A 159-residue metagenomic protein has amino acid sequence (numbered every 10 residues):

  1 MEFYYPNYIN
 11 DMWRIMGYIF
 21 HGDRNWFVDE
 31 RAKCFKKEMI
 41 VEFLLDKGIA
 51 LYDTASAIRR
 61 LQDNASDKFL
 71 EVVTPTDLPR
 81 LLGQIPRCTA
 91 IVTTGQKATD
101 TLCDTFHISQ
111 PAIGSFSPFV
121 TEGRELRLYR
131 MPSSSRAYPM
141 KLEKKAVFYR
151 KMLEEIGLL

Functional and structural regions predicted by a protein language model:
E2-L70: Short, surface-exposed acidic-centric catalytic microdomains
P6-Y8, I15, Q62-P79, D104-L159: C-terminal capping/extension of enzyme domains
R24-N25, T89-A90, Q110: Secondary-structure boundary/capping signal
V28, M39-V41, V72-V73, V92 (+2 more regions): Extended aliphatic helical segments
K33-E38, C103-S109: Short, mixed-charge, low-aromatic patches
E42-L44, Q84, T121: Generic structural signal for beta-strand residues in well-ordered domains
D46-T105: Internal catalytic-core helix/loop-beta-alpha segment that presents or stabilizes conserved functional determinants
